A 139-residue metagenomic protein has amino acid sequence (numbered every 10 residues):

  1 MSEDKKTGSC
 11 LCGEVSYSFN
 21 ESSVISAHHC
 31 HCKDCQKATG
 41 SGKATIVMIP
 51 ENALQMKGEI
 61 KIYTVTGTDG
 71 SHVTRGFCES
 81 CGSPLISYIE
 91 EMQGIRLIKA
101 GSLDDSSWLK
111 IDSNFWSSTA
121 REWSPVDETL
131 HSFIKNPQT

Functional and structural regions predicted by a protein language model:
M1-T139: A short Gly-Trp-Pro
